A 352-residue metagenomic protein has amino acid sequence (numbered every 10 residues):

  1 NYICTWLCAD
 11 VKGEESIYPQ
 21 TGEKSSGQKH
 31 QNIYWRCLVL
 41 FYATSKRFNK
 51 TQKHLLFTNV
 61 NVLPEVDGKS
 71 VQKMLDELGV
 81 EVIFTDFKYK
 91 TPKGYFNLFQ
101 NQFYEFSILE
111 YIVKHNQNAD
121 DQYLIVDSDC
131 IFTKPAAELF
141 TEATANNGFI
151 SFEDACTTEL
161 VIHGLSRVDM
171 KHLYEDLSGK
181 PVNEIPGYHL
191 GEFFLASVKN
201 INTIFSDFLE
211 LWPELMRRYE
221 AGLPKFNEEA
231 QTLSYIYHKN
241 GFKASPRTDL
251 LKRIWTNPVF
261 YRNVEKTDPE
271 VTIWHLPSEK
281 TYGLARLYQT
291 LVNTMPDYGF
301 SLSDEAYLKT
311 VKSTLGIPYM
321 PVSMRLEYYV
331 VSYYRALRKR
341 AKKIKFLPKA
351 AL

Functional and structural regions predicted by a protein language model:
N1-P92, N116-A119, P318-L352: N-terminal anchoring/stem segment of glycosyltransferases
N32-Y42, T91-L124, K134, E138: A conserved donor-nucleotide-binding helix/loop in the catalytic core of Leloir-type glycosyltransferases
K88-G94, T157-E159, K252-T256: A short acidic, often aromatic-flanked loop/helix-cap motif at beta-alpha or helix-coil junctions that lines enzyme
K93-Y104, G164-V168, R262-K266: Short, surface-exposed amphipathic charged segments that create phosphate/polyanion-binding patches used for binding
S128-C130: Short acidic donor-binding/metal-coordinating loop in glycosyltransferase active sites
F132-D169: Conserved donor-nucleotide/metal-binding helix-loop-beta segment in metal-dependent transferases, i.e., the alpha-helix
D176-T281: Catalytic core and acceptor-binding pocket of nucleotide-sugar-dependent glycosyltransferases
P258-L352: Long, low-complexity C-terminal extensions of enzymes
